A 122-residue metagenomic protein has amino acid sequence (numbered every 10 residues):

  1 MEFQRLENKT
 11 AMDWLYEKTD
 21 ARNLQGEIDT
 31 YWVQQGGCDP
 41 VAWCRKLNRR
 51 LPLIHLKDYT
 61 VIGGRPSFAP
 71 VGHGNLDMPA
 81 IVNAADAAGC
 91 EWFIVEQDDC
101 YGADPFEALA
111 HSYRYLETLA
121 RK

Functional and structural regions predicted by a protein language model:
R5-I28, W32-K122: Histidine-acidic metal/acid-base catalytic patches
